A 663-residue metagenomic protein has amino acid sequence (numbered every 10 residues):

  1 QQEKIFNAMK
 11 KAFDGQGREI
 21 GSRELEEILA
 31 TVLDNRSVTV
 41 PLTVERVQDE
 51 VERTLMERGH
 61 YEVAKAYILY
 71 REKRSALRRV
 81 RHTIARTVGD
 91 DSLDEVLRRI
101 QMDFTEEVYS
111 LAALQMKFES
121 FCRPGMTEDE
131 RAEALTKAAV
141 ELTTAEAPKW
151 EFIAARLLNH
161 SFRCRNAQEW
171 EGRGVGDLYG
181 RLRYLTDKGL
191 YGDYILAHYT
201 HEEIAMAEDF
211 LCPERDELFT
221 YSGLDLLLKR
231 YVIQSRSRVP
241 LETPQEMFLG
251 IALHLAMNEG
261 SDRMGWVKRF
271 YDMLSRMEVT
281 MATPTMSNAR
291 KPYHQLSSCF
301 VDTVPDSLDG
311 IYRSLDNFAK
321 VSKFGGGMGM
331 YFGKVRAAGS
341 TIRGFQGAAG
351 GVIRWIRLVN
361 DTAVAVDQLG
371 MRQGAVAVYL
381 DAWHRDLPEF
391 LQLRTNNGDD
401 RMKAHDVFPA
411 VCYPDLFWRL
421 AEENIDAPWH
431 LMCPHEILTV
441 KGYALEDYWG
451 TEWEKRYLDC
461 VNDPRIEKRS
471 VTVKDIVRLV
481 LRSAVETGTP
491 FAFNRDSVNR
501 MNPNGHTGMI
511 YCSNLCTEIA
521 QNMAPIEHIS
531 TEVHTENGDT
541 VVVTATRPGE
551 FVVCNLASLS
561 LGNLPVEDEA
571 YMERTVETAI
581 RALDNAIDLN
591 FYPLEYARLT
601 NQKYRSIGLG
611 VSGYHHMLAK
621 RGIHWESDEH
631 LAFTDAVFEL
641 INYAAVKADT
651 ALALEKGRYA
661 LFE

Functional and structural regions predicted by a protein language model:
Q1-E663: Extended catalytic cores of very large enzyme megasubunits
